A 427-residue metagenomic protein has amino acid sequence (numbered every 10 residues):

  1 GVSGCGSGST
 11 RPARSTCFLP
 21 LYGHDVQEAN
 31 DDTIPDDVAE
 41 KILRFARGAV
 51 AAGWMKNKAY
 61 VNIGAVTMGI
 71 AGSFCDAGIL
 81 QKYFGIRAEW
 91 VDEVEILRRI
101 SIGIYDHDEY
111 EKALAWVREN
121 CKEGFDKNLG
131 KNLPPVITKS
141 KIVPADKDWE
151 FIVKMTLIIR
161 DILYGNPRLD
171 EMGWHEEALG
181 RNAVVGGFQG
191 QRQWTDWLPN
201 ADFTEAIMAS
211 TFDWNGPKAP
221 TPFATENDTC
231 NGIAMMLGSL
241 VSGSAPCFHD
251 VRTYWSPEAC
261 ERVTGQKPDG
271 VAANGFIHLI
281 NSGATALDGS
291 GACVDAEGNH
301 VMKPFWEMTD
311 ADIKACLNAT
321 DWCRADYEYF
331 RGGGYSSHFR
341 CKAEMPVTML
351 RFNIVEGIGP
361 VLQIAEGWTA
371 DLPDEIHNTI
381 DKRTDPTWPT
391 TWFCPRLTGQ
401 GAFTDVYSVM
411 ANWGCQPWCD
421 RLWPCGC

Functional and structural regions predicted by a protein language model:
G1-C427: An N-terminal assembly and electron-transfer interface module characteristic of large anaerobic redox and radical
